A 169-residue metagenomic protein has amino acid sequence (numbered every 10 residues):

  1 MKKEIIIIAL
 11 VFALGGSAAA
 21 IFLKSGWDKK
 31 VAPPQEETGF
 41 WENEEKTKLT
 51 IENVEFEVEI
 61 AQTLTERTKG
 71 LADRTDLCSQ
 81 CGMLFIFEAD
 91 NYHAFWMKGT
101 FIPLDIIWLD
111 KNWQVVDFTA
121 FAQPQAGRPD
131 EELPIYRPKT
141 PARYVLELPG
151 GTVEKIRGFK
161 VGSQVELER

Functional and structural regions predicted by a protein language model:
K2-I7, A19-R169: Compact, glycine-rich, soluble single-domain proteins
A9, L14: Catalytic phosphate/metal-binding cores of nucleic-acid and nucleotide-processing enzymes, i.e., regions that mediate
